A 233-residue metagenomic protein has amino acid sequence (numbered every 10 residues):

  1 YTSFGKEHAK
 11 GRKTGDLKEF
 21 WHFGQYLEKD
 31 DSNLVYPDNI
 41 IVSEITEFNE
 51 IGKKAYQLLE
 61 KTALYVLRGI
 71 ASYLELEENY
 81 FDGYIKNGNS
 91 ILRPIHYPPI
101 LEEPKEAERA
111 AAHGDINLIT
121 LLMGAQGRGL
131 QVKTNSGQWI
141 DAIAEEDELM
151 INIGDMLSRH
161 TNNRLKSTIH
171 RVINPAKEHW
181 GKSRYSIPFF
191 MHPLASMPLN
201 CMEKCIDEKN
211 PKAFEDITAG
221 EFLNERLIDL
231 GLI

Functional and structural regions predicted by a protein language model:
Y1-I233: Peripheral, non-catalytic segments flanking oxidoreductase cores
